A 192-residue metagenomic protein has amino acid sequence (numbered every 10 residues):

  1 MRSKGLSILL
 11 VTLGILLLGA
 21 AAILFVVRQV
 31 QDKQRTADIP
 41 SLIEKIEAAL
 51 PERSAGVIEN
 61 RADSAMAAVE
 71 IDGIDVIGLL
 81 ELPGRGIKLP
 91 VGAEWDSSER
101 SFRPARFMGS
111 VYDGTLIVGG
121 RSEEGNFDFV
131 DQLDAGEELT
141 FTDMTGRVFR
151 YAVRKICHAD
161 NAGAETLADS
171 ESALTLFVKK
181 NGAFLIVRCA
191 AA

Functional and structural regions predicted by a protein language model:
K4-A192: Solvent-exposed, non-transmembrane regions of membrane-associated and secreted proteins
